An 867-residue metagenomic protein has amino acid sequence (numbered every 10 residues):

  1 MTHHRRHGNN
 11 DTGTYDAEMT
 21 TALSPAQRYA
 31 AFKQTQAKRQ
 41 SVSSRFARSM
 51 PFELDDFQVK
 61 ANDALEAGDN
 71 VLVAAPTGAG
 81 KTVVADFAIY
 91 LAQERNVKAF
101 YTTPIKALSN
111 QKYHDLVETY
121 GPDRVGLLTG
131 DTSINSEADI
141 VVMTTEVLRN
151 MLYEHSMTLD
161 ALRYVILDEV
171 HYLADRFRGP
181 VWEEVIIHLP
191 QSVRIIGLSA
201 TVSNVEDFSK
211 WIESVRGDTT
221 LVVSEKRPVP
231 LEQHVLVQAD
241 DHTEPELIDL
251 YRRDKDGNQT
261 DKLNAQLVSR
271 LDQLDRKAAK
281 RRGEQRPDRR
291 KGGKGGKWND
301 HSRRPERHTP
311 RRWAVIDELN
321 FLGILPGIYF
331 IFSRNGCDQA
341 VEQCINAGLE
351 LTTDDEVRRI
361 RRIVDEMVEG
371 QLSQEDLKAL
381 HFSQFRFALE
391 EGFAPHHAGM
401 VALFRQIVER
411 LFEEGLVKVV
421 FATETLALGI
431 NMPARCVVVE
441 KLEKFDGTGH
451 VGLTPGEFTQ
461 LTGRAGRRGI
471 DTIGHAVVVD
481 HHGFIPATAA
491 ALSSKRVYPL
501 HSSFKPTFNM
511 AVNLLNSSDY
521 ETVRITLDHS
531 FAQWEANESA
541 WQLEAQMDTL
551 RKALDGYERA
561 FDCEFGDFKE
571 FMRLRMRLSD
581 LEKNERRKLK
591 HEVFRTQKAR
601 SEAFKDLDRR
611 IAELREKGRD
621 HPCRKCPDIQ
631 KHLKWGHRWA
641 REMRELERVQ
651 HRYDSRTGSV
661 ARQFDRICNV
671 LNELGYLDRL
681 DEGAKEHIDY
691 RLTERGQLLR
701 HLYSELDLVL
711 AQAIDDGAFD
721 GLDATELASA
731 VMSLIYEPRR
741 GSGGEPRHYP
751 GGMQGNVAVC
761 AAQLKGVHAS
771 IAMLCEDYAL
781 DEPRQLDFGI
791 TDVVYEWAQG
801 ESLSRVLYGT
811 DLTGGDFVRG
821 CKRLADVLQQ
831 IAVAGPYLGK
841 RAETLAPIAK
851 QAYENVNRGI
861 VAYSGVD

Functional and structural regions predicted by a protein language model:
M1-D63, A67-V71, V97-K98, D256 (+2 more regions): Helicase-associated low-complexity/disordered flanking segments
T2-T14, G293-K294, R303, E390 (+4 more regions): Non-catalytic terminal extensions of ATP-dependent helicases
P51-V237, G327-I331, D338-T352, E356: Conserved P-loop/Walker A NTP-binding site and adjacent catalytic elements of P-loop NTPases
F100-T102, N110, V117-G126, P287-W298 (+9 more regions): Conserved C-terminal RecA-like helicase domain
E137-Y153, L389-L403, L411-N431: Conserved two-lobed SF2 helicase motor
E169-H171, V417, L426, L442 (+1 more regions): Conserved Walker B
I187, R194-I196, T201-Q343, A394: Conserved interdomain linker/interface between the two RecA-like ATPase lobes of SF2 helicase motors
M432, C436-F445, V451-L492: Conserved segment of the helicase C-terminal RecA-like domain
